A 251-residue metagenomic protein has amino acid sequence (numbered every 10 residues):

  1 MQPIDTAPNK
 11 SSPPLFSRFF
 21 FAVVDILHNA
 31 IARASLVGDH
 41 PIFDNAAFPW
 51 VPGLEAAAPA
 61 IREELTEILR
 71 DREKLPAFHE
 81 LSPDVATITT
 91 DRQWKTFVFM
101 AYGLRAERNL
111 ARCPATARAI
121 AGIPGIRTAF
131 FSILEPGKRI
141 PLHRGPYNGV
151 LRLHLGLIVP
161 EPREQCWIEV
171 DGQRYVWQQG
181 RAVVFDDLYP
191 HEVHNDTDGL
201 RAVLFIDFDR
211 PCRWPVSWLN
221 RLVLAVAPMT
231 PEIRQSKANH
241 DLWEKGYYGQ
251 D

Functional and structural regions predicted by a protein language model:
M1-F130, L134-L142, R201, P215-D251: Fe(II)/2-oxoglutarate oxygenase catalytic core
G125-I126, R139-R152, V170-G172: A short beta-loop-beta micro-motif enriched in histidine and acidic residues
I133-E135, P146-P162: Short, conserved beta-strand element in jelly-roll/cupin
I140-H143, F185, H191-T197: Short beta-strand His + acidic residue motifs that chelate non-heme Fe in jelly-roll/DSBH and cupin folds
R152-G156, V184, G199-P215: A short hydrophobic beta-strand segment most commonly corresponding to one strand of the jelly-roll/cupin
I158-Q179: A short beta-strand-loop-beta hairpin characteristic of the jelly-roll/cupin
P162, D198-G199: Short strand-connecting beta-turns/loops that link adjacent beta-strands
Y175-P190: Conserved metal-binding segment of the jelly-roll/cupin
